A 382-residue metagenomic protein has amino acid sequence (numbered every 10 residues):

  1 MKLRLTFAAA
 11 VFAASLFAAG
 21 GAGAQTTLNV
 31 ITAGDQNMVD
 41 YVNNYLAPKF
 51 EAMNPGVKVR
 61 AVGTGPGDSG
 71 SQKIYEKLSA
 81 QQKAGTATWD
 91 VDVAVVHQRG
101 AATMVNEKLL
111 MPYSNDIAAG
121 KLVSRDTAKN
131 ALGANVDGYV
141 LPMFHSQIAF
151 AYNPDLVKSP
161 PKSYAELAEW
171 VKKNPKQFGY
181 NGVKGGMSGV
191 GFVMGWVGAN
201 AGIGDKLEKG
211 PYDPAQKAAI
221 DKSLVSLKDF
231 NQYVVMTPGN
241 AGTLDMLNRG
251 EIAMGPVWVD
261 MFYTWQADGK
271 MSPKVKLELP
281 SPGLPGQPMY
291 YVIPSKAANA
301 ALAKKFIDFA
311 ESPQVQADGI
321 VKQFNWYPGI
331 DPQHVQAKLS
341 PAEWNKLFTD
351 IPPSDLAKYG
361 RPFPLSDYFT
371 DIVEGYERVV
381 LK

Functional and structural regions predicted by a protein language model:
A19-G21: N-terminal signal peptide c-region/cleavage motif recognized by signal peptidases
Q25-Q98: Early extracytoplasmic/lumenal segment of secretory-pathway proteins
A33-N43, T64-S71, V91, H97-G242: Extracytoplasmic ligand-binding site segments that recognize negatively charged/polar headgroups
A87-V95, M236, A253-W258: Paired acidic/hydrophobic, glycine-rich loop segments that form the ligand-binding mouth/hinge of periplasmic-binding
A101-T103, P256-P273: A ligand-binding cleft/hinge motif common to bilobed small-molecule-binding domains
S146, L224-D229, V259, M271-V292: Periplasmic-binding protein-like
L284-P285, M289-L356: Mature extracytoplasmic/periplasmic domains
T349-K382: Conserved C-terminal helix/tail region of periplasmic/extracytoplasmic solute-binding proteins
